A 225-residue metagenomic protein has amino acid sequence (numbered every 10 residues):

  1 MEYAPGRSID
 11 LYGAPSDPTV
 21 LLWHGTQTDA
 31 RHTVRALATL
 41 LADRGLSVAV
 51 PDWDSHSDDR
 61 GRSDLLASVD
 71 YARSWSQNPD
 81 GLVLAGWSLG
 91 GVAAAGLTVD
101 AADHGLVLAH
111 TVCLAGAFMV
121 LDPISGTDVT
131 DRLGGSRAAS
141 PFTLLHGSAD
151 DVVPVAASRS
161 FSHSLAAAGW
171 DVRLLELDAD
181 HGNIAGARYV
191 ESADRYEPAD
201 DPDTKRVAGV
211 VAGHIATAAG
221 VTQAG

Functional and structural regions predicted by a protein language model:
M1-P15: N-terminal cap/lid segment of alpha/beta-hydrolase-fold proteins
D17-G25: Short beta-strand element of the alpha/beta-hydrolase
Q27-A38, W53, A156: The serine-hydrolase catalytic nucleophile loop
A42-S57: Conserved alpha/beta-hydrolase
S57-S76: Alpha/beta-hydrolase active-site loop
D70-R132: Primarily recognizes the serine-hydrolase "nucleophile elbow" in alpha/beta-hydrolase and SGNH/GDSL folds
A115-A168: The feature captures the conserved acid-bearing segment of alpha/beta-hydrolase catalytic domains
A168-G225: C-terminal catalytic histidine-bearing segment of alpha/beta-hydrolase fold enzymes
